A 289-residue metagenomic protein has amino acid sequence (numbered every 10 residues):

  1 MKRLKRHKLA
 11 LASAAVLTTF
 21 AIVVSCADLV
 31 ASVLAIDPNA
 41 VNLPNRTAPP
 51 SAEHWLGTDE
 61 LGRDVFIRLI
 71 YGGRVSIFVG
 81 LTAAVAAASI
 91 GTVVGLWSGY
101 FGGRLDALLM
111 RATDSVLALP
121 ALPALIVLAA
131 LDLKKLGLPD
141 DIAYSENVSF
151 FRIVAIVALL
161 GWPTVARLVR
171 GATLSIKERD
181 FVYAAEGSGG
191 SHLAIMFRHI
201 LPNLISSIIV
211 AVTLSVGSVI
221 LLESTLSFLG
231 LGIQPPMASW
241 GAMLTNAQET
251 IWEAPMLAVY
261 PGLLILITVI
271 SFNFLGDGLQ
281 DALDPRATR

Functional and structural regions predicted by a protein language model:
M1-T92, L96-W97, R104-A107, A118 (+6 more regions): Gly/Trp-centered helix-boundary motif
W55, I90, G99-Y100, L109-A172 (+2 more regions): Generic hydrophobic transmembrane alpha-helix motif, especially the helices
R63-F78, T82, G102-M110, L174-E178 (+1 more regions): Amphipathic cytosolic juxtamembrane alpha-helices at the membrane-cytosol interface of multi-pass membrane transporters
V75-V79, V94, M110, F151-A155 (+5 more regions): Short alpha-helical transmembrane interface motifs in multi-pass membrane proteins
W97-S98, L128, D132, V169 (+4 more regions): Hydrophobic alpha-helical interface/terminus motif in multipass membrane transporters
Y100-R104, N147, T213, F228 (+1 more regions): Helix-loop interface residues and adjacent transmembrane-helix termini in multi-pass membrane transporters, primarily
L122-V127, L131-D132, V154, I208-M243: Non-cytoplasmic
L133-S149, L159-L160, S206-I209, T213-L214 (+1 more regions): C-terminal transmembrane helix and the adjacent membrane-cytosol boundary/short C-terminal tail of inner/organellar
